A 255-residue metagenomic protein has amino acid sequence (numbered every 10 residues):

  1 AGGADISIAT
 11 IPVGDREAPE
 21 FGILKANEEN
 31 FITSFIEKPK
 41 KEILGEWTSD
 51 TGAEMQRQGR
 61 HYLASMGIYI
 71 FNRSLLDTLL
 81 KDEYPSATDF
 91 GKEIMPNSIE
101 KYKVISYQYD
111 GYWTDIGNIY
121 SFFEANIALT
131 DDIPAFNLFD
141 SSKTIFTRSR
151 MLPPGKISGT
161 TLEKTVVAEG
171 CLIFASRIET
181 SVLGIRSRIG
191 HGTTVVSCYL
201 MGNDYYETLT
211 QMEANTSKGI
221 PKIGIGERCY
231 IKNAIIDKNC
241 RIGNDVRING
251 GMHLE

Functional and structural regions predicted by a protein language model:
A1, D5, L80-E83: Conserved, well-structured beta-alpha core segment at the onset of a catalytic domain
G2-Y69: Conserved core of the sugar-phosphate nucleotidyltransferase
K41-L44, L79, A125: Active-site-proximal flexible loops/turns
A53-M55, S74, K81-E255: Left-handed beta-helix
M66-T78: Conserved nucleotide-sugar donor-binding and metal-coordinating catalytic region shared by glycosyltransferases
